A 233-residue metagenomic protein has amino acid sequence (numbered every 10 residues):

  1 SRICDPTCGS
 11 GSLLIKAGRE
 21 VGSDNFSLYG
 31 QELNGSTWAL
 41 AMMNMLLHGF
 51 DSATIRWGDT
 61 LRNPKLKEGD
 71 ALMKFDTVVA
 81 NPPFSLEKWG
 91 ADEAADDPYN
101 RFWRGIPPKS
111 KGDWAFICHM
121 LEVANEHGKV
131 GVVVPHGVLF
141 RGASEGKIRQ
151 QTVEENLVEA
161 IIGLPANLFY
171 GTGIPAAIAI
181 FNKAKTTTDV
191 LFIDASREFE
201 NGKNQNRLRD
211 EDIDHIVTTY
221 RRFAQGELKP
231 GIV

Functional and structural regions predicted by a protein language model:
S1-S27, Q31, T37: Class I S-adenosyl-L-methionine
C8, G35, R62, F84 (+1 more regions): Short, glycine/acidic-enriched loop or turn micro-motifs at the edges of active sites
S12-S23, M43, L47, E122 (+1 more regions): Conserved helix-loop functional segments at active or binding sites
G18-R19, L40-M43, L66-G69, W89-D92: Short acidic, glycine/serine/threonine-rich loops at helix termini
D24-F26, F50-A53, L157: A short helix-to-beta-strand connector/capping loop
Y29, R56-G58, I162, I193: General small-molecule cofactor/ligand-binding pocket signal
M42-L72: S-adenosyl-L-methionine
L72-V233: A conserved structural/catalytic subdomain of Rossmann-like adenosyl-cofactor enzymes
